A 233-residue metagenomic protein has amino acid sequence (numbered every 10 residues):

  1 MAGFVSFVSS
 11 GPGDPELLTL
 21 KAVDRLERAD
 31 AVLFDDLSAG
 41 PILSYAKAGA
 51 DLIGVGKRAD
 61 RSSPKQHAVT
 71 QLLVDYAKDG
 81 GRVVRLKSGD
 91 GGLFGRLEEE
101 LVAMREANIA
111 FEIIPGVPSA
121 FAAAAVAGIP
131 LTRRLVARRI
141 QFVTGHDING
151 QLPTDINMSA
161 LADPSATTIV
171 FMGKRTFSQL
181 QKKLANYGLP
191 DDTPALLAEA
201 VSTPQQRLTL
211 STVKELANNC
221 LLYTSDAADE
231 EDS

Functional and structural regions predicted by a protein language model:
M1, D24-R25, S44-Y45, Y76-K78 (+5 more regions): Solvent-exposed alpha-helices and their adjacent loops that cap or buttress functional pockets in soluble metabolic
M1-P15, L20-I114, A122, A217: Class I S-adenosyl-L-methionine
G3, D14, S88-P164, R207-L210: Class I SAM-dependent methyltransferase SAM-binding "motif I" and its flanking Rossmann-like core
K21-R25, K47-A50, E100-A103, I129 (+3 more regions): Short, solvent-exposed amphipathic alpha-helical segments in soluble enzyme and RNA/protein-processing domains
I156-P194: Conserved anion/nucleotide-ligand pocket segment
L196-L208: Short, flexible loop segments at boundaries between secondary-structure elements
A200, V213-S225: C-terminal functional extensions of proteins
Y223, A227-S233: Single conserved hydrophobic/aromatic residue that forms the stacking wall/gate of nucleotide- or nucleobase-binding
